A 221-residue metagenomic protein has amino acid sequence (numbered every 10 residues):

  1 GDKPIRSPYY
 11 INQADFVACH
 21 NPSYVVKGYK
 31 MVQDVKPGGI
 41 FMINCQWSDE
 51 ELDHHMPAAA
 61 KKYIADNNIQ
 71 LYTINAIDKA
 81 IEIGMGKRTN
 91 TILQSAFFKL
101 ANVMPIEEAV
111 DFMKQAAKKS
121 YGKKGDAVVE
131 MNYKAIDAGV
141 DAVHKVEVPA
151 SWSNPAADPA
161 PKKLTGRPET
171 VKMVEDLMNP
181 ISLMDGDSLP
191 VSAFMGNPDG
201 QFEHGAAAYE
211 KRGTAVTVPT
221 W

Functional and structural regions predicted by a protein language model:
G1-L183: Active-site cofactor/cluster-binding pocket
P159, G205-W221: Ferredoxin-like iron-sulfur electron-transfer modules
L183-L189, N197: Long, intrinsically disordered, low-complexity transcriptional activation/regulatory regions
L189-F194, E210-K211: Helix/loop segments that flank and initiate small ligand/metal-binding modules
S192-H204: Charged, low-hydrophobicity low-complexity segments
